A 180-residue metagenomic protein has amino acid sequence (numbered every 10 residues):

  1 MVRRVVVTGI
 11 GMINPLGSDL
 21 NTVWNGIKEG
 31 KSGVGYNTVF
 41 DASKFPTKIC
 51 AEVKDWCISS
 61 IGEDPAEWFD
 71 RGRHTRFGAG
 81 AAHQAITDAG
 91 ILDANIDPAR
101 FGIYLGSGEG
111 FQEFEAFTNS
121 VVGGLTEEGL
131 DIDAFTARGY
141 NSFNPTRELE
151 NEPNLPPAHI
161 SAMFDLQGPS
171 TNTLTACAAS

Functional and structural regions predicted by a protein language model:
M1-P169: Conserved "HGTGT" condensation-loop signature of ketosynthase/thiolase-family condensing enzymes that catalyze
S170-L174: Short catalytic-loop micro-motif centered on adjacent basic/acidic residues
S180: Short conserved active-site loop signatures built around small residues
